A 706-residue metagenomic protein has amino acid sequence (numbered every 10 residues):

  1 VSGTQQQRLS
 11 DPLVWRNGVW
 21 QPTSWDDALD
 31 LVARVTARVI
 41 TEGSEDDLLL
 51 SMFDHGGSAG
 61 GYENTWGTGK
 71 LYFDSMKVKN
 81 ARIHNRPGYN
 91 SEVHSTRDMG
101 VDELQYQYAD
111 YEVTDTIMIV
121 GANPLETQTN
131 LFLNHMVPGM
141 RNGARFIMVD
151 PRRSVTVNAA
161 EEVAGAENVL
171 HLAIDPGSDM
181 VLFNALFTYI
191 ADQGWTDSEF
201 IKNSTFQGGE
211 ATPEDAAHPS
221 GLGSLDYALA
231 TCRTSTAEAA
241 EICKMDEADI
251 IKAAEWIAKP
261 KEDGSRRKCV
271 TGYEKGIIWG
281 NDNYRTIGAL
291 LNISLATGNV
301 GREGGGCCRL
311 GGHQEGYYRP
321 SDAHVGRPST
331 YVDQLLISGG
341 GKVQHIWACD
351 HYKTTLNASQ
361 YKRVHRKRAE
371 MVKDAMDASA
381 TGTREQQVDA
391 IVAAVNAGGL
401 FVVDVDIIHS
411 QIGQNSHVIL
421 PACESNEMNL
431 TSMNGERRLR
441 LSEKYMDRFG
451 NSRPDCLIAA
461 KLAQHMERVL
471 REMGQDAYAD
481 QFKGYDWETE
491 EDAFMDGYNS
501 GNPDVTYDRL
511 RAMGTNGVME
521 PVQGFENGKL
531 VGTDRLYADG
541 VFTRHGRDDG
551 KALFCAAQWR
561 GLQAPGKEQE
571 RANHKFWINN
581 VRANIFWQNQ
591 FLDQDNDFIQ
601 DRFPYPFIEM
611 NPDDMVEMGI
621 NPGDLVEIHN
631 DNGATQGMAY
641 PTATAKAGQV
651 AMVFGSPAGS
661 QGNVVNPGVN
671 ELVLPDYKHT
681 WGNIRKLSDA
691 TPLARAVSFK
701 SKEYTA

Functional and structural regions predicted by a protein language model:
V1-W195, D246, H345-C349, D374-Q386 (+3 more regions): N-terminal export/assembly segments and adjacent metallocofactor-ligating motifs of anaerobic energy-metabolism
N64-N158, V181-N184, T286-L430, Y445 (+2 more regions): Extended redox/cofactor-interaction regions of prokaryotic respiratory oxidoreductases
N80-A81, T196-E199, I250-I251, V270-T271 (+10 more regions): Acidic/polar loop patches that form or flank catalytic/metal-binding clefts of enzymes that bind anionic ligands
G143, S154-S265: Long, well-ordered, tryptophan-enriched scaffold segments
A166-I174, P421, R438-F449, D595: Short beta-alpha connecting loops at secondary-structure transitions that line or flank enzyme active sites
L186, A216-P328: Active-site phosphate/pyrophosphate-binding segments
N426-R448, A463-H465: Glycine/threonine-rich phosphate-binding loop and adjacent beta-strand/alpha-helix elements that clamp
D455-M513, D593-E609, D613-A706: Long, contiguous, secondary-structure-rich segments that constitute the structural scaffold of globular domains
